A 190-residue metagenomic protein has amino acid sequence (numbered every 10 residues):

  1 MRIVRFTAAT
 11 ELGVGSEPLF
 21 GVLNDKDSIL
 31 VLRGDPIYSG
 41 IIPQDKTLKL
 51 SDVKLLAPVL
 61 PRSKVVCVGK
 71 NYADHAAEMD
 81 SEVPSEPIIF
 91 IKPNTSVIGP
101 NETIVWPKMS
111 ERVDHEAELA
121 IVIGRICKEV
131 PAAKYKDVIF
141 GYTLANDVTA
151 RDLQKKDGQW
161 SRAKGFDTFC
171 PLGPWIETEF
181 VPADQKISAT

Functional and structural regions predicted by a protein language model:
M1-P87, Q159, F180-P182: N-terminal non-catalytic cap/leader segment that marks the start of a structured domain
R62-V65, N71-T190: Glycine-enriched loop-and-adjacent helix/strand subsegments that border the catalytic/binding cleft of enzyme cores
